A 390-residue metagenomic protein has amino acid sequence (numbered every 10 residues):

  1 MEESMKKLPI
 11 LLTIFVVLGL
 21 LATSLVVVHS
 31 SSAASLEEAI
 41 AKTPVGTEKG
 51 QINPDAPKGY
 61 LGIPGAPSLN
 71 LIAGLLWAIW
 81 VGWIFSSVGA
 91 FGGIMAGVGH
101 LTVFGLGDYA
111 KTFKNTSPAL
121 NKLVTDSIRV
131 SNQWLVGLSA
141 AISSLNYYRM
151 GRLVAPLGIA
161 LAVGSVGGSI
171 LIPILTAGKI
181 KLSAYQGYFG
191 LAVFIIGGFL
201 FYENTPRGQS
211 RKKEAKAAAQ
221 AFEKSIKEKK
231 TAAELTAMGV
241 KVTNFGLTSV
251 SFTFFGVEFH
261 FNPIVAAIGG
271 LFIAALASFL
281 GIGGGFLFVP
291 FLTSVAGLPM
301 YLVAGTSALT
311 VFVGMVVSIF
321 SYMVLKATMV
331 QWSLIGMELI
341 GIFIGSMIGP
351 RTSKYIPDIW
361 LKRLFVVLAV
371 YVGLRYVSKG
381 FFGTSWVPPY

Functional and structural regions predicted by a protein language model:
E2-S86, T102, L106-S117, K122 (+3 more regions): Juxtamembrane transmembrane-helix boundary motif
S87-F104, K111, V124-S131, R152-I159 (+2 more regions): Short, non-helical or kinked segments that cap or interrupt transmembrane helices
G99, R129-V136, A162-V166, A304-M315 (+2 more regions): Transmembrane helix-bundle signature of multi-pass membrane transporters/permeases
L106-K111, R129-S143, E203-S210, T253-F254 (+2 more regions): Hydrophobic alpha-helical transmembrane segments
A275, F279, G283, V295-P299 (+3 more regions): Alpha-helix capping/termination and helix-coil
